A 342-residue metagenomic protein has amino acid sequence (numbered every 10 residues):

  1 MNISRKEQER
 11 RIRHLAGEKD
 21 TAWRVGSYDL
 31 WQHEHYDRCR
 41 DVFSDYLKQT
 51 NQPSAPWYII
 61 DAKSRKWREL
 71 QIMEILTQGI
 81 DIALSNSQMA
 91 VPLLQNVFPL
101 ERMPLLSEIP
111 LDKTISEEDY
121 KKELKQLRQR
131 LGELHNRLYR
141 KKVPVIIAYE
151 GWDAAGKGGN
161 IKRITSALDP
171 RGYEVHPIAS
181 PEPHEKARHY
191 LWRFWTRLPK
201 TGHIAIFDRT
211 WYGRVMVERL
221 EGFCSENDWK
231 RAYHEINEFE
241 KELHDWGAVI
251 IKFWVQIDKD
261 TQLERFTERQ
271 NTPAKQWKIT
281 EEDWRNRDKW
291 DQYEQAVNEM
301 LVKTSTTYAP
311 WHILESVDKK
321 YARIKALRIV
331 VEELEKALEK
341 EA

Functional and structural regions predicted by a protein language model:
M1-A342: Glycine-rich phosphate-binding loop of ATP-dependent small-molecule kinases
